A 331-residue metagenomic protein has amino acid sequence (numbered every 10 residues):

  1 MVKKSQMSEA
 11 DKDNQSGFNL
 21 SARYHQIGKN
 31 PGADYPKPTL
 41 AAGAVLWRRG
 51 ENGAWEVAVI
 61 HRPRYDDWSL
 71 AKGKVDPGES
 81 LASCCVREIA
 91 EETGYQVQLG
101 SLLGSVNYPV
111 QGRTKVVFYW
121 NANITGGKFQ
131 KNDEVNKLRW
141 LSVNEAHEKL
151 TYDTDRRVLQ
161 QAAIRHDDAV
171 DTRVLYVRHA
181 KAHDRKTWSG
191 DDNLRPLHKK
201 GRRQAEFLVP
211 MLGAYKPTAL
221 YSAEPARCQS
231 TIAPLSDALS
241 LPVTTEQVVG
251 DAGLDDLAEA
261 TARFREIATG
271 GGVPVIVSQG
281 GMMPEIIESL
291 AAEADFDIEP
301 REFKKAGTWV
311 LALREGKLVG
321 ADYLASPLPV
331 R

Functional and structural regions predicted by a protein language model:
V2, S8, D13, D66-D67 (+2 more regions): Nudix hydrolase/Nudix homology domain
V2-G43, R49-G50: Acidic, metal-coordinating catalytic segment for phosphate/diphosphate chemistry, firing primarily on the Nudix
N52-Q96, W188-R195, K200: Conserved Nudix-box catalytic region and its N-terminal flanking loop in Nudix hydrolases and closely related
G73, D171-D255, P284, I298-E299 (+1 more regions): Active-site-proximal alpha-helix that buttresses catalytic centers in soluble enzyme cores
V75-Q98, V106-R157: Unchanged
Y95-G104, P242-E246: A short coil-to-beta-strand element that immediately follows conserved catalytic motifs
G272-I287: A glycine-rich beta-strand to alpha-helix segment that forms a phosphate/ribose-binding loop at ligand/cofactor sites
A294-G320: Domain-level recognition of soluble alpha/beta enzyme cores, biased toward histidine phosphatases/phosphomutases
